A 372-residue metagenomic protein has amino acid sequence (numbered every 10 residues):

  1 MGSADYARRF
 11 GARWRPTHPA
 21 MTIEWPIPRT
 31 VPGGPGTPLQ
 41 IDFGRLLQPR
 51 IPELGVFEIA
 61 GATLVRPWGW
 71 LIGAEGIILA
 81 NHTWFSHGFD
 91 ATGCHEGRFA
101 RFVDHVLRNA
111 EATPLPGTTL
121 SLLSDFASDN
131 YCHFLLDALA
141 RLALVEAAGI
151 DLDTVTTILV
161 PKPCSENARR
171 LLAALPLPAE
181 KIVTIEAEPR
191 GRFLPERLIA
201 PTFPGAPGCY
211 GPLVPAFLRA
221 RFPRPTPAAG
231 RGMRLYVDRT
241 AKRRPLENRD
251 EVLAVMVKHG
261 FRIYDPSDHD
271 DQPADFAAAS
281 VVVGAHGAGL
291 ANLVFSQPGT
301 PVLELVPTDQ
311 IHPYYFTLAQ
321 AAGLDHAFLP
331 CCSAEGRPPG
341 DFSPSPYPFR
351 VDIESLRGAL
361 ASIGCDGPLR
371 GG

Functional and structural regions predicted by a protein language model:
M1-G372: The feature primarily captures lumenal catalytic ectodomains of type II secretory-pathway glycosyltransferases
